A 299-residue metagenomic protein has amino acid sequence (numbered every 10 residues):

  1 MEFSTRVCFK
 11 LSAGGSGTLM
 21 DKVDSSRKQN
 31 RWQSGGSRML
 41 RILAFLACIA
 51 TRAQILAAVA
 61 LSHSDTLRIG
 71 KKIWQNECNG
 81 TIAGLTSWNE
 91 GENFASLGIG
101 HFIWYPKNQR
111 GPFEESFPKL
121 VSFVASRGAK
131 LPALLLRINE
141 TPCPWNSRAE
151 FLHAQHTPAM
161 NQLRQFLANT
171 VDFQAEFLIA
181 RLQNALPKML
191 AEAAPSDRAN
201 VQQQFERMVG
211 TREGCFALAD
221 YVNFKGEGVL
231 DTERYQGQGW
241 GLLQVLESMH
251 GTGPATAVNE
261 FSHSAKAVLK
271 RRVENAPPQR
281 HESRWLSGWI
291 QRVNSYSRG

Functional and structural regions predicted by a protein language model:
S4-F9, S26-Q29: N-terminal amphipathic/hydrophobic targeting modules at extreme N-termini, encompassing cleavable Sec/SRP-type signal
G14-G17, G35-G36: Residue-identity detector for glycine
R38-F45: Sec-dependent signal peptide recognition, specifically the positively charged N-region followed immediately by
L46-I55: Hydrophobic h-region of N-terminal signal peptides that target proteins for export in Gram-negative bacteria
A58-G299: Cell-wall polysaccharide-cleaving catalytic domain and substrate-binding groove, primarily in peptidoglycan/chitin
